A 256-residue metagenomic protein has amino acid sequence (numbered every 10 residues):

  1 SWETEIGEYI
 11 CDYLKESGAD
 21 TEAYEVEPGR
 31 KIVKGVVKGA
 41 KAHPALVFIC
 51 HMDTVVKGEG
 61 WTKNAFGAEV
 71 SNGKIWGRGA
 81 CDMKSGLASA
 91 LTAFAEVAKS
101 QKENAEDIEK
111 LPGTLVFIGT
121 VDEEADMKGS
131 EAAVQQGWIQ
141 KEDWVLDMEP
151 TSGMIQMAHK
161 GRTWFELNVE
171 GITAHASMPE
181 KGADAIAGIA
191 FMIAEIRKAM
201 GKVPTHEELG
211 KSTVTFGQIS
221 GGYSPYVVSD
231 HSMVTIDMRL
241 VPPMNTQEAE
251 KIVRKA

Functional and structural regions predicted by a protein language model:
S1-K57, H231-T235, E248-I252: N-terminal helical capping/dimerization or prosegment-like subdomains of hydrolases acting on amide or phosphate bonds
E5, E22-E27, V56, P150 (+2 more regions): Metal-dependent amide/peptide-bond hydrolase catalytic core, centered on the "pita-bread" metallohydrolase fold
C11, A88-A95, E131-V134, I186-R197: Predominant activation on well-ordered alpha-helical scaffold segments within soluble catalytic domains
T21, G35, A68-V70, F216-I219: A structural signal for short hydrophobic beta-strand segments in well-ordered beta-sheet cores
G39-K41, A68, I108-K110, Q136-Q140 (+3 more regions): Solvent-exposed alpha-helices and their adjacent loops that cap or buttress functional pockets in soluble metabolic
H43-V116: Active-site metal-coordination/substrate-binding segment of hydrolases, especially metallo-dependent peptidases
V55-S71, K141-E142, M157-N168: Acidic-glycine-rich active-site phosphate/pyrophosphate-binding loop
M83-K160, W164: Acidic/histidine-rich catalytic neighborhood of metal-dependent amide-processing enzymes
